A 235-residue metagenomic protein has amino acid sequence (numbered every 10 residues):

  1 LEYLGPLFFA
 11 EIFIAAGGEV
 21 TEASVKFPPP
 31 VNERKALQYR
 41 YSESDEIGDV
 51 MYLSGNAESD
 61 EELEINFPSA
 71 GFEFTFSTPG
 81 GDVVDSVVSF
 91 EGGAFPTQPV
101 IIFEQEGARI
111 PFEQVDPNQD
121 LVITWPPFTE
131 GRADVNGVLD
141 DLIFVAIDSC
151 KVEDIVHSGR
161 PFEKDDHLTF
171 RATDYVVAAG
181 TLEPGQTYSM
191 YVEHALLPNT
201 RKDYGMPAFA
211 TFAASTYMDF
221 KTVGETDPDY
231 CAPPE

Functional and structural regions predicted by a protein language model:
L1, F8, V31-E33: Preference for solvent-exposed, low-hydrophobicity sequence contexts
L1-Y3, I110-Q119: Short, solvent-exposed loop/linker segments at the N-terminal edge of repeated beta-sheet extracellular domains
I12-I14, Q114-G137: Conserved aromatic anchor
F13-E22, P28-V31, F128-G131, D140: Short proline/glycine-enriched turn/loop motifs at strand-loop junctions of beta-rich domains
A23-E62, V138-E183: Recognizes extended acidic, P/S/T-rich segments that occur within or adjacent to Ig-like beta-sandwich modules
F67, T78, G180-Y204: Beta-strand-rich modules
D82-V87, L197-P233: Extracellular fibronectin type III
D85-F103: Proline/serine/threonine-rich low-complexity linkers at boundaries of modular beta-sandwich domains
